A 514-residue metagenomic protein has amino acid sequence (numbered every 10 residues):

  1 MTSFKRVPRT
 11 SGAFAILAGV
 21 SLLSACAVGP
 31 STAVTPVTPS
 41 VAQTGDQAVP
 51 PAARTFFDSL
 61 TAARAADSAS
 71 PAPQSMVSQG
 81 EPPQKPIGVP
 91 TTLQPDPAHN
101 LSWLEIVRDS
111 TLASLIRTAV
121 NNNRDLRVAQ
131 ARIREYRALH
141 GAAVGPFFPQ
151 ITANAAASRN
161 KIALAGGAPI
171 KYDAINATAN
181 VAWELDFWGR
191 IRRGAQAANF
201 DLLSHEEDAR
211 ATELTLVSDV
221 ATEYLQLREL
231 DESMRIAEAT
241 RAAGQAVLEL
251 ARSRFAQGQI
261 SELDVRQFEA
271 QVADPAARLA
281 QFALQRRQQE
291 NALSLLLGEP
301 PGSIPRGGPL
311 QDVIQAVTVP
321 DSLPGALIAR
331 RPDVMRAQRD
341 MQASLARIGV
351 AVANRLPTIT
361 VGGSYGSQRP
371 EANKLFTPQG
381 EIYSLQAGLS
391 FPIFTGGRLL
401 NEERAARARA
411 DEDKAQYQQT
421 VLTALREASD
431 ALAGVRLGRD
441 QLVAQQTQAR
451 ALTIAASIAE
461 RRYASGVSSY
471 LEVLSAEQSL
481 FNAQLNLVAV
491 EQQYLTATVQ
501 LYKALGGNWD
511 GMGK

Functional and structural regions predicted by a protein language model:
T2-R6, T10-N121, I175, N199 (+3 more regions): Terminal intrinsically disordered/low-complexity segments used for targeting and assembly
V28-P30, P36, R159-A165, F187-G189 (+2 more regions): Gram-negative outer-membrane beta-barrel proteins
R127-V128, V144-G145, L185-E213, L263 (+8 more regions): Sec/SRP-type N-terminal targeting helices
E135, A157-K161, L185, L297 (+2 more regions): Transmembrane beta-strands of outer-membrane beta-barrel pores
G167-D173, F376-E381: Replace "Gram-negative outer membrane beta-barrel proteins" with "bacterial and organellar outer membrane beta-barrel
I175-W183, E223, L323, Y383-A387: Hydrophobic, lipid-facing positions within transmembrane beta-strands of outer-membrane proteins
I191, F200, E207-L323, G434 (+4 more regions): Periplasmic alpha-helical coiled-coil/stalk elements that build and connect Gram-negative outer-membrane
F255-Q259, Y463-V467, A504-N508: A short glycine-centered flexible hinge/capping loop motif at secondary-structure junctions
